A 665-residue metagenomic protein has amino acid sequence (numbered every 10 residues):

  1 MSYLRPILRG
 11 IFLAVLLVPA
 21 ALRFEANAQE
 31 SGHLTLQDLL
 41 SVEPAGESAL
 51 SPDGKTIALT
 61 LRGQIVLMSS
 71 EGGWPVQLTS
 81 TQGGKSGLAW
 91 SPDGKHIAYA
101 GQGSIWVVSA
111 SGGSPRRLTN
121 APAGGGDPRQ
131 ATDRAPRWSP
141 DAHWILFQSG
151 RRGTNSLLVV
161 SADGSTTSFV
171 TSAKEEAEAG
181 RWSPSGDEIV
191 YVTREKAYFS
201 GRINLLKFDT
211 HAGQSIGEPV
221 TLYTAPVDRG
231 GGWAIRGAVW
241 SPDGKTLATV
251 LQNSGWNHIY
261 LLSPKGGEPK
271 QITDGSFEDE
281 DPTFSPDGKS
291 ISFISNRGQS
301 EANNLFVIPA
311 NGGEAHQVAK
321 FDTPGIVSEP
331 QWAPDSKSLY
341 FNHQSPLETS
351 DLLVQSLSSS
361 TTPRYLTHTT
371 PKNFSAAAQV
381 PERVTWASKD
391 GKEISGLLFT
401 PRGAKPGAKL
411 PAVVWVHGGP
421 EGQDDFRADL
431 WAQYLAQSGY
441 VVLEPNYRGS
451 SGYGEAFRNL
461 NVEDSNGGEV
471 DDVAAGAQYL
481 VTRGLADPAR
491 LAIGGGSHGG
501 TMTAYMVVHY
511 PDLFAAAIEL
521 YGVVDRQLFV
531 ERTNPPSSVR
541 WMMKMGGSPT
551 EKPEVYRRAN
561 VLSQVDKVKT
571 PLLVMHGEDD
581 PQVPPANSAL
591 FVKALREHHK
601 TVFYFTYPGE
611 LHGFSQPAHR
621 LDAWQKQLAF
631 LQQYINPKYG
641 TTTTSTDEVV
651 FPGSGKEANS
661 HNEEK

Functional and structural regions predicted by a protein language model:
Q37-Q64: Beta-strand-rich domains and repeat architectures in extracellular enzymes and scaffolds, especially beta-propellers
P52-D53, P92-D93, P140-D141, P184-S185 (+3 more regions): Residue-level detector of Asp-centered blade-edge/turn motifs that repeat once per structural unit in beta-propeller
I57, G94-I97, A142-I145, G186-V190 (+3 more regions): Hydrophobic beta-strand positions that form the internal "hydrophobic ladder" of WD40/Gbeta-like beta-propeller blades
T60-V66, S80-K85, H96-A110, S114-A135 (+11 more regions): A flexible loop/linker signature enriched in serine peptidases of the S9 family
S69-G73, S109-G113, S161-S165, F208-H211 (+3 more regions): Short loop/turn segments that connect beta-strands within beta-propeller blades
E178-A179, V192, I235-R236, V250 (+4 more regions): Non-catalytic accessory segments flanking enzyme active sites
H368-A489, G496, F529-V539: Cap/lid segment of the alpha/beta-hydrolase catalytic domain
P445-K665: Active-site-proximal cap/loop segments of hydrolase catalytic domains
